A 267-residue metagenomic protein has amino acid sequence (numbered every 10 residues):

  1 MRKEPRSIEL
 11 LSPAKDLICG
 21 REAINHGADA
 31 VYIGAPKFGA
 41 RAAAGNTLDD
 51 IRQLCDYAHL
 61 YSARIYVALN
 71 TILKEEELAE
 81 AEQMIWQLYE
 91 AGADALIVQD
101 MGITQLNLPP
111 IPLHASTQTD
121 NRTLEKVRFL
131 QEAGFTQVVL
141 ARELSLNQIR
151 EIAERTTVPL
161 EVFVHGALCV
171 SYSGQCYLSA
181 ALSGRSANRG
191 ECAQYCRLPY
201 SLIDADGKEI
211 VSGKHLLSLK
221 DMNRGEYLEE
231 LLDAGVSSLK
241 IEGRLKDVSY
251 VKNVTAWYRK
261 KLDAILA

Functional and structural regions predicted by a protein language model:
R2-N121, L140, Q148-S238, L245-A267: Active-site pocket-lining/capping segments in soluble small-molecule metabolic enzymes
R122-K126: Short, glycine/polar-rich helix-capping loops at beta-to-alpha or helix-loop-helix junctions that flank or form
E132-Q137, L144: Extended, well-folded interaction surfaces typified by the phenylalanyl-tRNA synthetase beta subunit core
